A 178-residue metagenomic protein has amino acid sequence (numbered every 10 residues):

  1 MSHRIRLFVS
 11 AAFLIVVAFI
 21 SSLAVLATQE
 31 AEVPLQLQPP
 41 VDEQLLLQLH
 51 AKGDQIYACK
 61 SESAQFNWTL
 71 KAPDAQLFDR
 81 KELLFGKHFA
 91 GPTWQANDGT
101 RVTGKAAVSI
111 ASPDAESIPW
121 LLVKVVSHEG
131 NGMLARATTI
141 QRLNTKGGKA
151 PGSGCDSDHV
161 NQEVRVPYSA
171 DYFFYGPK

Functional and structural regions predicted by a protein language model:
S2-A12: Bacterial N-terminal signal peptides that target proteins for export
A11-S22: Bacterial N-terminal signal peptides
L23-A27: Sec/Tat signal peptide C-region and signal peptidase I cleavage site
Q29-I56, S63-K178: Primary mode marks residue(s) on the alpha4-beta5-alpha5 output face of response regulator receiver
